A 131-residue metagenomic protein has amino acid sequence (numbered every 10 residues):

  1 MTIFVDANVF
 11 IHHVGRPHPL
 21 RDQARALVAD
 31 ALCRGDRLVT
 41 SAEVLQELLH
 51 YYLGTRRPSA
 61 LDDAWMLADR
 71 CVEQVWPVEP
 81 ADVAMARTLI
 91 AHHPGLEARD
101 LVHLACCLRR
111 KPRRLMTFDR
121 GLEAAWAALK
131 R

Functional and structural regions predicted by a protein language model:
M1-T40, L53-D63, K130: Short, well-structured N-terminal submotif of metal-dependent ribonuclease cores
A7, A42, D100-L104: Conserved glycosyltransferase catalytic-site signature
F10, L45, L122-E123: A generic structural signal for short hydrophobic patches within well-formed alpha-helices
D30-A31, A68, L89, L129: Hydrophobic helix-cap positions at the C-terminus of alpha-helices in RecA-like/P-loop ATPase nucleotide-binding cores
R34-G35, R70-C71, H92: Structured helix-beta-strand junction loops
E47-L49, L53-W76: Active-site-proximal, substrate-binding regions of enzyme catalytic domains and RNA-binding/basic surfaces
E73-R120, A124: Active-site neighborhoods of divalent-metal-dependent phosphate/nucleic-acid chemistry enzymes
